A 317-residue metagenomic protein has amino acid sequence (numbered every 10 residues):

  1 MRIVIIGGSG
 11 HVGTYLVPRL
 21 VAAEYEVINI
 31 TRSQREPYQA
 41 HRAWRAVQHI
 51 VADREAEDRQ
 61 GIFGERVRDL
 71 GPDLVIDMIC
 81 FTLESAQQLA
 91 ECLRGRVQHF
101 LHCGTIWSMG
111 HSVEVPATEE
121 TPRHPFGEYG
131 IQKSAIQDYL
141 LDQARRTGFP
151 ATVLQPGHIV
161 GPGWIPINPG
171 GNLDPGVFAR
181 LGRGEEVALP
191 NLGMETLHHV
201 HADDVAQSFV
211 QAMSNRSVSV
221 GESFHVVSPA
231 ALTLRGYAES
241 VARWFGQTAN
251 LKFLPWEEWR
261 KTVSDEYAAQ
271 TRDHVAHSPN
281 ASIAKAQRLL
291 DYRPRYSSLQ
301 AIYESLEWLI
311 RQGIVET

Functional and structural regions predicted by a protein language model:
I3-Y25: N-terminal Rossmann NAD(P)H-binding glycine-rich loop of SDR-like oxidoreductase domains
Q48-P72, E84-Q87: Conserved Rossmann-fold cofactor-binding substructure of NAD(P)-dependent oxidoreductases
T105-E128, D142-T147, W164: Active-site "gating" loop of Rossmann-like NAD(P)-dependent oxidoreductase/epimerase domains
V115-D138, H158, I167-P175, H198-H199 (+1 more regions): Short-chain dehydrogenase/reductase
L140-N168: Conserved beta-loop-beta element that borders a ligand/cofactor-binding pocket
V177-V200: A conserved pocket-lining segment of Rossmann-fold NAD(P)-dependent short-chain dehydrogenase/reductase
R183, S208-T271, E304-L306, E316: Mid/C-terminal beta-alpha module of Rossmann-like enzyme folds, strongest in SDR-family dehydrogenases/epimerases
Q270-T317: C-terminal amphipathic/interface module of NAD(P)-dependent oxidoreductases and related NAD-binding regulators
